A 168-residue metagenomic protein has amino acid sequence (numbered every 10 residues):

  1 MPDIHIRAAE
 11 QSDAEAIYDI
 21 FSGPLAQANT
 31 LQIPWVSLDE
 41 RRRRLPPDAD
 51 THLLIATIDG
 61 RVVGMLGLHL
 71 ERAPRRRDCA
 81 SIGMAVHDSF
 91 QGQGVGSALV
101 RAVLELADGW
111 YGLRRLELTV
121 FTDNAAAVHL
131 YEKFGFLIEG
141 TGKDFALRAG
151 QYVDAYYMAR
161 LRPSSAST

Functional and structural regions predicted by a protein language model:
M1-S12, Y156, P163-T168: Conserved N-terminal entry element of GNAT/NAT acetyltransferase domains
A8-S12, P24-S89, V100-R101, L106 (+1 more regions): Acetyl-CoA-dependent GNAT
I17: Hydrophobic pocket/interface hotspot
I55, G67, S81-A85, G94 (+3 more regions): Conserved beta-strand segments that form the floor/walls of ligand-binding pockets within enzyme and binding domains
Q91, L118-V128, F145-A149: Conserved beta-strand-loop-alpha-helix junction that forms the acyl-donor binding cleft
Q93, S97-A98, T122-G140: Conserved active-site alpha-helix within GNAT-family acetyltransferase domains
D108-T119: Conserved GNAT acetyl-CoA-binding A-motif
